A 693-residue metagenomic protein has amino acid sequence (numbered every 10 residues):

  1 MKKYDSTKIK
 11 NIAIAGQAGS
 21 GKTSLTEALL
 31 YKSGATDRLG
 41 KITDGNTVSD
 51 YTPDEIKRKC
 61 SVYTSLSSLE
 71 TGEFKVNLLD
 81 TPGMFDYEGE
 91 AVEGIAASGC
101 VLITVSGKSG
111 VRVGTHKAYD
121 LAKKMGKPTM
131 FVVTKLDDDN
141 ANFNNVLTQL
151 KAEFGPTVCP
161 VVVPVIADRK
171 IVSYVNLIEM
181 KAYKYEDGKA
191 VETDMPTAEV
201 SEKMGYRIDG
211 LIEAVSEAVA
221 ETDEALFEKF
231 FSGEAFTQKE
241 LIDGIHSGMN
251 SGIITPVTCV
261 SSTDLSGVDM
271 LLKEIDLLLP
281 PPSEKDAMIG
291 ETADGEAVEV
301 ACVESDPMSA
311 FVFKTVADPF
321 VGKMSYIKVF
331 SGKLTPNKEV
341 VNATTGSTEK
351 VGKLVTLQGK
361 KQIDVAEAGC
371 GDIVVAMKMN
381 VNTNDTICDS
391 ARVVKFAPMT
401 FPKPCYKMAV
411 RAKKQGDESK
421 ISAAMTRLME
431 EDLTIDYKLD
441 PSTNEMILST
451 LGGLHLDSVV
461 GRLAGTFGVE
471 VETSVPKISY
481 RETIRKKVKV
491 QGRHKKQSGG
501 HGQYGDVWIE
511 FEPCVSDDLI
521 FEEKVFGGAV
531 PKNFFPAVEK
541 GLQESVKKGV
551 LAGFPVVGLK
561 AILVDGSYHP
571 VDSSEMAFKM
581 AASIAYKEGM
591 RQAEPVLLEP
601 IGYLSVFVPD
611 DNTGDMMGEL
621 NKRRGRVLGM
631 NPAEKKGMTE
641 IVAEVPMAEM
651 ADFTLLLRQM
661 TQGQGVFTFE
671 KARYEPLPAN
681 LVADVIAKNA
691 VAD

Functional and structural regions predicted by a protein language model:
M1-D693: Structural and coupling elements of P-loop NTPases
